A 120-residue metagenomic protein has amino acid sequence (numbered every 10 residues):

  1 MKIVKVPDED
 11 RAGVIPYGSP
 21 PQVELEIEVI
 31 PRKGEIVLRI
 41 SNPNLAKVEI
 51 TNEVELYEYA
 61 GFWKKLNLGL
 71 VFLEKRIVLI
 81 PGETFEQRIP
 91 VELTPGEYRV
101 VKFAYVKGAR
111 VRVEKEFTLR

Functional and structural regions predicted by a protein language model:
M1-L70, L79, F103-R120: Primarily secretory-pathway and cell-envelope proteins
L68-G108: Short, solvent-exposed, Trp/other aromatic-anchored flexible loops in extracytoplasmic proteins
